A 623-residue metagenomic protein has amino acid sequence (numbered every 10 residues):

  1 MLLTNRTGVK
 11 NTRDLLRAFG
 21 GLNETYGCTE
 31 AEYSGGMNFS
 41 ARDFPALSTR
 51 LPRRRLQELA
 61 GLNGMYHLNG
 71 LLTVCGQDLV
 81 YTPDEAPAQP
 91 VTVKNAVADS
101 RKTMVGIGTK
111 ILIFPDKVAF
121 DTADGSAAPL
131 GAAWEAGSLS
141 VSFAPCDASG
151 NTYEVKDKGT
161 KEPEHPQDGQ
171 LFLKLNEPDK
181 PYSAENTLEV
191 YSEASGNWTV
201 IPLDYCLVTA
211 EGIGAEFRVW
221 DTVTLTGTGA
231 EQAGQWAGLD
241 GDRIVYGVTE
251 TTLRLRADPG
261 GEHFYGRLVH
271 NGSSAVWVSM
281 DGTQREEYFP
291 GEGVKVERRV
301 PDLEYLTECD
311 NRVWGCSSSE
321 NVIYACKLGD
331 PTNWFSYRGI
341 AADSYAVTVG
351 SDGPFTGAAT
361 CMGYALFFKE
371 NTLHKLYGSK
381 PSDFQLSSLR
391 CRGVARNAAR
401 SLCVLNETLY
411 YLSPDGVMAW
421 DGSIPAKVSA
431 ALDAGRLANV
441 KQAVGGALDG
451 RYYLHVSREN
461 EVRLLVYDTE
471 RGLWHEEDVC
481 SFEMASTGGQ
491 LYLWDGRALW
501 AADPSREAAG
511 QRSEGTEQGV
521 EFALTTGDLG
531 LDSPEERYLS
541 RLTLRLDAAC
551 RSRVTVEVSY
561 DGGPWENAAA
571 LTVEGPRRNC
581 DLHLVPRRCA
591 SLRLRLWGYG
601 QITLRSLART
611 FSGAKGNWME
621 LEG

Functional and structural regions predicted by a protein language model:
M1-P87, S142-T152, R298-K375, H455-Y467: N-terminal beta-propeller domains
L2-G70, V394-N397, E407-T408, D415 (+1 more regions): Beta-sheet repeat architectures centered on beta-propellers
T4-G8, G131, E185-T187, Y191-V219 (+1 more regions): Small/polar beta-strand repeat architecture
F39-E58, L79-D99, D121-Y153, A194-L203 (+7 more regions): Trp- and S/T/G-rich repeat-edge/linker motifs of beta-rich repeat architectures
G64, T103-M104, Y305, G357 (+2 more regions): Conserved beta-strand position repeated once per blade in WD40 beta-propeller domains
L71-T73, T109-I113, P163-E189, W220-T226 (+6 more regions): Short hydrophobic/aromatic-rich beta-strand motifs
C75-G76, I107, F114-D116, A184 (+12 more regions): Short loop/turn segments that connect beta-strands within the blades of beta-propeller domains, predominantly WD40
K156-H165, V296-E297: Surface-exposed ligand/attachment interfaces on beta-rich extracellular proteins
